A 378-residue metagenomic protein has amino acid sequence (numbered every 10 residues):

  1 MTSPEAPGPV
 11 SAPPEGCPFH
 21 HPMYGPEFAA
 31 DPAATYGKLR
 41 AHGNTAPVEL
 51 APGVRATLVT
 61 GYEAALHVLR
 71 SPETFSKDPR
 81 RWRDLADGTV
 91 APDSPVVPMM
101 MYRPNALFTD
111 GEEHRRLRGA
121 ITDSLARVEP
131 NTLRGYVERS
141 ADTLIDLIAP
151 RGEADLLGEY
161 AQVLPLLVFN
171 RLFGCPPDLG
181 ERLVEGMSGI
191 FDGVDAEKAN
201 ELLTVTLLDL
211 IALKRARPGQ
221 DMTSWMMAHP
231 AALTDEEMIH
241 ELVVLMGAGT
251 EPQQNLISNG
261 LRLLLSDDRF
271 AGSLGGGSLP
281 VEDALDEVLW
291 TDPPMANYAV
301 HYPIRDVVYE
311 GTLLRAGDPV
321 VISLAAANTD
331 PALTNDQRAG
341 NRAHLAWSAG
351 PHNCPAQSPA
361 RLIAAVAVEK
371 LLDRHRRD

Functional and structural regions predicted by a protein language model:
M1-D378: Cytochrome P450
